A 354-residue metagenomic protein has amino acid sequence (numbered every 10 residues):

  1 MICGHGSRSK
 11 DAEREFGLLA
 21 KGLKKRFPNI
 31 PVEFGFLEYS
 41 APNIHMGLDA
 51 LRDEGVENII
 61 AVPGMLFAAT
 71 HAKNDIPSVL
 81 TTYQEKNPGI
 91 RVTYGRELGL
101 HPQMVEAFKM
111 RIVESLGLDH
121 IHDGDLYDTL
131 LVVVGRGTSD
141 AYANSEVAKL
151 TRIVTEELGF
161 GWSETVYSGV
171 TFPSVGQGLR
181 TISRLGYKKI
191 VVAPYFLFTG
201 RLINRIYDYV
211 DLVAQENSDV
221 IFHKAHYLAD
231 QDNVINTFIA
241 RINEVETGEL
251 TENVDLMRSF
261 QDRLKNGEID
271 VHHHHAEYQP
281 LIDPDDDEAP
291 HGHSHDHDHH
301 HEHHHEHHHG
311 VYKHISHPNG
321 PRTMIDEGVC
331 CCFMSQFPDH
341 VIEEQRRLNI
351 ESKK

Functional and structural regions predicted by a protein language model:
M1-K354: Active-site-proximal alpha-helix that buttresses catalytic centers in soluble enzyme cores
